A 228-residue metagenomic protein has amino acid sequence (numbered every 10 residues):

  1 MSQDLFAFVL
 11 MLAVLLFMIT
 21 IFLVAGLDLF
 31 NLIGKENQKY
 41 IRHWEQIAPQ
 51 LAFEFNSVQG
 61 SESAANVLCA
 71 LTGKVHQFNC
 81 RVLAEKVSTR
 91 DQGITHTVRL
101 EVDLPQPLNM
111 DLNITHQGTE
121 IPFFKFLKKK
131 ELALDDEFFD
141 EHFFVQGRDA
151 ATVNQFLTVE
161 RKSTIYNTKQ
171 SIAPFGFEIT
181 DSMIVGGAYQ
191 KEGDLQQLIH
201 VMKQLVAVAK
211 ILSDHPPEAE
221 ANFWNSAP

Functional and structural regions predicted by a protein language model:
M1-E36, S213: Alpha-helical transmembrane spans
N37-P228: Charged, low-complexity intrinsically disordered regions
